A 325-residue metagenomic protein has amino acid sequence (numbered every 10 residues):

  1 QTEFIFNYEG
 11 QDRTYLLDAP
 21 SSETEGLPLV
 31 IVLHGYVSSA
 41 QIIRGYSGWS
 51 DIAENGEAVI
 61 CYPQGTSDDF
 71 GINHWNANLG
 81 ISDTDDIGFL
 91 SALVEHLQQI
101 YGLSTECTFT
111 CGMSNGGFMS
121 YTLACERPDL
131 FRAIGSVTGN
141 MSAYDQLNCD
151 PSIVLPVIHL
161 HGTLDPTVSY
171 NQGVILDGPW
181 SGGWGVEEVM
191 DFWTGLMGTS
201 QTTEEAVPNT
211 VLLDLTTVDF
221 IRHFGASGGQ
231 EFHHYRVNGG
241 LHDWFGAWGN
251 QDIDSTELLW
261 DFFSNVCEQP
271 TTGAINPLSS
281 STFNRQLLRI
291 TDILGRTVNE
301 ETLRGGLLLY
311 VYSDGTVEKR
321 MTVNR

Functional and structural regions predicted by a protein language model:
Q1-L29, Q41, N55, T105-G135 (+7 more regions): A domain-start/cap signature at the N-terminus of enzymes
E3-A19, T24-F109, M119-T122, E126 (+1 more regions): Serine-hydrolase catalytic machinery in alpha/beta-hydrolase-like enzymes
S21-E23, Y36-S38, G65-F70, T163-P166 (+3 more regions): Acidic glycine-/aspartate-rich tracts in secreted/extracellular proteins
I31-V37, T138, H161-G162, N238: The conserved beta1-alpha1 loop
R132-T216, R222-G228: The feature captures the conserved acid-bearing segment of alpha/beta-hydrolase catalytic domains
G228-C267: Extracellular low-complexity, Gly/Ser/Thr-rich intrinsically disordered linkers and protease-sensitive activation/hinge
E268-V298: Residue-level detector of functionally pivotal "anchor" positions at catalytic/ligand-binding pockets or at interdomain
L307-R325: C-terminal tail/sorting-segment detector
